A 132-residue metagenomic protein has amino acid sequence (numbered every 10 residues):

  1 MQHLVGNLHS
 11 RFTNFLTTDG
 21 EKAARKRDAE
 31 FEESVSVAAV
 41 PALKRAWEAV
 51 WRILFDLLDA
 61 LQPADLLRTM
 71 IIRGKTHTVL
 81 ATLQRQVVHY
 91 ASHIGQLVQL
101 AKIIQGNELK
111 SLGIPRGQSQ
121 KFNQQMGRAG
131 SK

Functional and structural regions predicted by a protein language model:
M1-A29, I72-K132: Short, contiguous alpha-helical
F31-M70, H77-A91, Q96: Acidic/histidine-rich alpha-helical segments that form the ligand environment of transition-metal centers
